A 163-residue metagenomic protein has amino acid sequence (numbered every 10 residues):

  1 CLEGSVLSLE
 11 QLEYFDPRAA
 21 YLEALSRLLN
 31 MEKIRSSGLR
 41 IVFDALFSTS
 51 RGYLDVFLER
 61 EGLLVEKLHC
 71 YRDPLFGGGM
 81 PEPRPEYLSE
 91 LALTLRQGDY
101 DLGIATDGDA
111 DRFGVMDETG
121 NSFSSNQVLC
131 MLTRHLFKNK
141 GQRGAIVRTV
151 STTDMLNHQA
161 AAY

Functional and structural regions predicted by a protein language model:
C1-E23, E118-Y163: Proline/glycine-rich low-complexity loops and linkers
C1-G98: Gly/Ser/Thr-enriched, mixed-charge loops and adjacent short helices that form phosphate/oxyanion-binding elements
R40, G103, A145: Hydrophobic "anchor" residues on beta-strands that sit immediately upstream of conserved functional sites
F43-L46, T106-G108, R148: Active-site flanking residues adjacent to catalytic metal/cofactor-binding acidic residues
L46-R51, A110-D111, T152-D154: Gly/Ser/Thr-rich loops at beta-strand to alpha-helix junctions that form or flank small-molecule/cofactor-binding
G52-V56, G77-M80, F113-E118, L156-A162: Short acidic, glycine/serine/threonine-rich loops at helix termini
R72-F76, R112, C130-M131, D154: Short gly/pro/ser/thr-enriched loop/turn and capping motifs at secondary-structure boundaries
L95-D117, N121-S122: Glycine-rich phosphate-binding loop
